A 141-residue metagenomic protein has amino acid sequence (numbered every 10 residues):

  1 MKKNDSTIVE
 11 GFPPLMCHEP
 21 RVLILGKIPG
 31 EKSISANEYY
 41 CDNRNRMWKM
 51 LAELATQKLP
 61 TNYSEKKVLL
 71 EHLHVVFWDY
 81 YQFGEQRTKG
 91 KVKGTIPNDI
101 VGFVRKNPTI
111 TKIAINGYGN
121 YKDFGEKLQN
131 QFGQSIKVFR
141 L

Functional and structural regions predicted by a protein language model:
M1-C17, G84-L141: Glycine/proline-rich loop-helix segments at beta-alpha junctions forming the active-site rim of enzyme cores
C17-K27: Short, hydrophobic/glycine-enriched beta-strand segments
E19, H72-H74, S135: A structure-centric signal for secondary-structure junctions around beta-strands
V22, V75, F139: A broad, low-specificity signal marking well-ordered, structured residues that form hydrophobic/aromatic
V22, Y39, K112-I113: A residue-level structural signature of the nucleotidyltransferase/glycosyltransferase Rossmann-like core
L25, T61-L69, F124-N130: Intrinsically disordered, low-complexity boundary segments flanking structured domains
L25-G26, W78-D79, I115-Y118: Short His-Asn-centered micro-motif
P29-V92: Short, surface-exposed acidic-centric catalytic microdomains
